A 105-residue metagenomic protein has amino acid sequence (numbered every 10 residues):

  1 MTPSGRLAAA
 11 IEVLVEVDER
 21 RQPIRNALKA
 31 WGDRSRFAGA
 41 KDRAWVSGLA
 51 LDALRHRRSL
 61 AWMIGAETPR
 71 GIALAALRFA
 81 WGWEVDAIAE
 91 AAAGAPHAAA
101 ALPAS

Functional and structural regions predicted by a protein language model:
M1-S105: Class I Rossmann-like S-adenosyl-L-methionine
